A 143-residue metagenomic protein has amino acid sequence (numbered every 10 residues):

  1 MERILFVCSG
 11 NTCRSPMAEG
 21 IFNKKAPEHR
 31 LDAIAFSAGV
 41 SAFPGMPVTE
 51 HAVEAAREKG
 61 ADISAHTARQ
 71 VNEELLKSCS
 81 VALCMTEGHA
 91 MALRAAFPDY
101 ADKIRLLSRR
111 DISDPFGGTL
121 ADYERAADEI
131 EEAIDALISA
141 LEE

Functional and structural regions predicted by a protein language model:
M1-S78, S139-E143: Conserved active-site segments centered on acidic
C8, A56, L83-C84, I130: Hydrophobic structural packing positions in well-ordered secondary structure
S15, M85-T86: Replace "coordinates the UDP/GDP/TDP-sugar" with "coordinates nucleotide-activated sugar donors
V81, E87-E143: Phosphate-binding/catalytic loops
